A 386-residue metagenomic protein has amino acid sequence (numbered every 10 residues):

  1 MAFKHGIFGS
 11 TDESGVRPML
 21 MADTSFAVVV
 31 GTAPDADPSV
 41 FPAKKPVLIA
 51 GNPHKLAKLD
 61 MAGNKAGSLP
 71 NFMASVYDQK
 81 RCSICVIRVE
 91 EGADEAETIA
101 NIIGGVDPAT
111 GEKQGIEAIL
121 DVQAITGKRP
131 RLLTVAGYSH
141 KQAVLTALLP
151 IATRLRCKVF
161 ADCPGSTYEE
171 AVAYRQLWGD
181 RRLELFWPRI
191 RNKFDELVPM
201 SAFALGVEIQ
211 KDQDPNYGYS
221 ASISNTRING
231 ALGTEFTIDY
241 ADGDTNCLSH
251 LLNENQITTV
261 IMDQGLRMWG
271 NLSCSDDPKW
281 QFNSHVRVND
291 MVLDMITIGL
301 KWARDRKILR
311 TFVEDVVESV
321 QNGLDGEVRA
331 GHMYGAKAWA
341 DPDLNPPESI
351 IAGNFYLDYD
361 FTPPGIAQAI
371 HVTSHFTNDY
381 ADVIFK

Functional and structural regions predicted by a protein language model:
A2-P53, Y77, D107-I298, K337 (+1 more regions): A glycine- and small-residue-enriched flexible loop/hinge signal that marks low-structured segments
P42-E91: N-terminal assembly/attachment segments of tailed bacteriophage virion structural proteins
M61-K65, G111-Q114, H140, W280 (+4 more regions): Catalytic cores of large soluble enzymes that bind and process phosphate-bearing ligands
K80-G115: Acidic/glycine-enriched edge-of-secondary-structure segments
E95, Q142, I366-I370: Intrinsically disordered, low-complexity acidic/polar segments
Q281-D343: Acidic, low-complexity glycine/serine/threonine-rich segments
N345-K386: C-terminal edge-of-domain segments
